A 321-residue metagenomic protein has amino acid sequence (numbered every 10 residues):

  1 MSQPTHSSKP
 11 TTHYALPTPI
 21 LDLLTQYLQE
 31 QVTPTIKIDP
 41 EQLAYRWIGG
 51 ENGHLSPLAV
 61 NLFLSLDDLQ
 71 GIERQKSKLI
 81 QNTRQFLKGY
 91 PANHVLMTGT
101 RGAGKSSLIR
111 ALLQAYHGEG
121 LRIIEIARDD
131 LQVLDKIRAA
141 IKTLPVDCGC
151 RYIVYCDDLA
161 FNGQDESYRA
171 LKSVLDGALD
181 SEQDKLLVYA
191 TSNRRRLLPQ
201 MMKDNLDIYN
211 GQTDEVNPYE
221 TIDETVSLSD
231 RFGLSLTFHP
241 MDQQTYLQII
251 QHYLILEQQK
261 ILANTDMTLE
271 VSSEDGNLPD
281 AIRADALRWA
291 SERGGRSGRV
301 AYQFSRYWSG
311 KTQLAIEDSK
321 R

Functional and structural regions predicted by a protein language model:
P10-P57: Interdomain "pre-motor" coupling segment immediately N-terminal to P-loop NTPase/helicase cores
D22-T25, E30-I38, H239-R321: C-terminal alpha-helical "lid" subdomain
H54-K78: Dynamic helix-loop-helix/coil hinge segments at AAA+ ATPase domain boundaries and subdomain interfaces
R74-K88: Pre-Walker A adenine-sensing motif
G89-A111: Walker A/P-loop nucleotide-binding motif
A115-R151, L159-Q164: AAA+/P-loop NTPase substrate/partner-engagement loops
N162-T213: Conserved catalytic/switch belt of AAA+ P-loop NTPases
M202, Y209-V226, G233-Y246: Conserved AAA+ ATPase "SRH/arginine-finger" region at the nucleotide-binding site
